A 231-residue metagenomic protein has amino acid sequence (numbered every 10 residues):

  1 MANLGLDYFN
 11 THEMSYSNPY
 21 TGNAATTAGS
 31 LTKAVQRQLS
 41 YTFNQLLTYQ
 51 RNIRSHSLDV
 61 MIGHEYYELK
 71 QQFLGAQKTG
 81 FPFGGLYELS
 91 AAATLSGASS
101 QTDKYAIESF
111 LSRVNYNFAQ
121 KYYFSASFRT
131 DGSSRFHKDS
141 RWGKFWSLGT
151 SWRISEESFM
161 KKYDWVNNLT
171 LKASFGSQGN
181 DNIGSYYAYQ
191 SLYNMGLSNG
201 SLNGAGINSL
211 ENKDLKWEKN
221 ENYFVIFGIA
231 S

Functional and structural regions predicted by a protein language model:
M1-S15, A25-S231: Extracellular/periplasmic, surface-exposed regions of secreted and cell-surface proteins
T21-G22: N-terminal transmembrane signal-anchor/hairpin module of polytopic inner-membrane proteins
